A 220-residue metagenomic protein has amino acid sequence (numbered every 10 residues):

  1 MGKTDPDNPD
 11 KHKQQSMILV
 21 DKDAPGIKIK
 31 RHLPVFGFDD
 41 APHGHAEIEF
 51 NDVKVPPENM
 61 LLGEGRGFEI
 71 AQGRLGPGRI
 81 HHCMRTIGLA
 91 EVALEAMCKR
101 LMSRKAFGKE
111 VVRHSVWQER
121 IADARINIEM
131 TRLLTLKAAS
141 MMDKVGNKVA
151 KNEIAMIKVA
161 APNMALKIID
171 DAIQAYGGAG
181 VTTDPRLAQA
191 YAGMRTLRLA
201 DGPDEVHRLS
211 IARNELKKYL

Functional and structural regions predicted by a protein language model:
M1-K3, V20, F36-D40, G67-A71 (+1 more regions): Short, low-complexity, polar/charged sequence segments that are solvent-exposed and flexible
M1-K30: A short core secondary-structure module
T4-P6, G26, P42-H45, G73-G76: Glycine-rich loops and low-complexity Gly/Arg-rich segments that provide flexible linkers or classic glycine-based
D10-Q14, D40-P42, L62-G63: Short glycine/proline-enriched turns and hinge-like loops at secondary-structure junctions
I18-D23, V53, M60, D170: N-terminal start-of-chain detector that recognizes signal peptides and the immediate post-cleavage beginning
D21-K54: Flexible, small-/acidic-enriched active-site or ligand-binding loops
I29, N59-E64: Cytochrome P450 core scaffold surrounding the K-helix E-X-X-R motif and the conserved "meander" helix-loop region
E47-E49, P57, G65-F68, Q72-L220: Alpha-helical interface subdomain recognition
